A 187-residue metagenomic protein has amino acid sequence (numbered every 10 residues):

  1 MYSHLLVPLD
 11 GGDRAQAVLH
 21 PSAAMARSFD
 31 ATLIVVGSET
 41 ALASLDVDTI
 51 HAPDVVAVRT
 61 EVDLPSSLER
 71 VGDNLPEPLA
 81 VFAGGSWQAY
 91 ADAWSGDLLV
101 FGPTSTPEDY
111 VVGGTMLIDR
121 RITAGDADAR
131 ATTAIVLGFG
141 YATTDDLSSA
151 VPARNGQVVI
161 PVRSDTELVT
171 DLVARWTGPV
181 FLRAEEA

Functional and structural regions predicted by a protein language model:
M1-I50, E77, A93-W94, T104 (+3 more regions): Small/aliphatic-rich secondary-structure junction motif
L9, G84-G85, V162-R163: Glycine-rich, N-terminal phosphate-binding loop of Rossmann-like dinucleotide-binding domains
Q16, E61-P65, T166: Structural motif corresponding to alpha-helix initiation and N-cap regions
V18-P21, S67-R70, L168: Well-ordered alpha-helical segments embedded in enzymatic catalytic cores
V56-D63, D145-S149: Short beta->alpha junction loops
R59, V100-G102, L182: Structural signal for conserved beta-strand scaffold positions within catalytic alpha/beta enzyme cores
D63-P103: N-terminal glycine-rich phosphate/adenylate-binding segment common to multiple enzyme folds
R163-V169: A donor-sugar binding/catalytic signature common to diverse glycosyltransferases and related nucleotide-sugar
